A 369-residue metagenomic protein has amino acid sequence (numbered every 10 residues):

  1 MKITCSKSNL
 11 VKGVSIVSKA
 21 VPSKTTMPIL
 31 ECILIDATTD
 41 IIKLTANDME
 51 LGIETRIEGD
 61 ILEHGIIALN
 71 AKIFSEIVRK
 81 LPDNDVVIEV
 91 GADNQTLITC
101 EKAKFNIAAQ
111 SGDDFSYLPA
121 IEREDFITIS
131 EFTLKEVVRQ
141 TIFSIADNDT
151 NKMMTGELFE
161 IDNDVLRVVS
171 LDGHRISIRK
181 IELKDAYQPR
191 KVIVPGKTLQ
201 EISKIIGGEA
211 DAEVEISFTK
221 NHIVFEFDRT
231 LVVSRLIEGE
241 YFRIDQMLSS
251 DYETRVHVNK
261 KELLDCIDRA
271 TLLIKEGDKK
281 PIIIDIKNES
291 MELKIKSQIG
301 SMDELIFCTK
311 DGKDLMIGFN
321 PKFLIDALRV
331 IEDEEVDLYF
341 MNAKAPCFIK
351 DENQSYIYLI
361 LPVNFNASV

Functional and structural regions predicted by a protein language model:
M1-V369: Structural preference for solvent-exposed beta-strand-turn elements and adjacent flexible terminal/loop segments within
